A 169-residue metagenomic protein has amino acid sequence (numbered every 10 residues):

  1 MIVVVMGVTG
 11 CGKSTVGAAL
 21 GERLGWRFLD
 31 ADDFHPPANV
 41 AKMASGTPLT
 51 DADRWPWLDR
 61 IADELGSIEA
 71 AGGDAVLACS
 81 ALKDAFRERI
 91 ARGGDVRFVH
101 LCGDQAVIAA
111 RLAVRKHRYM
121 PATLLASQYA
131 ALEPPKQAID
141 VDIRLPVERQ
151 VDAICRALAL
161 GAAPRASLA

Functional and structural regions predicted by a protein language model:
I2: Walker A (P-loop) ATP-phosphate-binding motif of ABC ATPase nucleotide-binding domains
V5: Hydrophobic anchor at the beta1->P-loop junction of P-loop NTPases
V8: P-loop (Walker A) phosphate-binding loop of NTP-binding proteins
K13: Conserved lysine of the Walker
A18-R60: Conserved substrate/cofactor phosphate-moiety recognition/catalytic segment in nucleotide-dependent phosphotransferases
A71-A75, R97: Loop/turn-to-beta-strand initiation segments
A91-L112, V141: Conserved phosphate-donor/acceptor-positioning beta-strand/loop module used by diverse small-molecule
V114-R156: Small-molecule kinase domains that catalyze NTP-dependent phosphoryl transfer to phosphate-bearing small molecules
